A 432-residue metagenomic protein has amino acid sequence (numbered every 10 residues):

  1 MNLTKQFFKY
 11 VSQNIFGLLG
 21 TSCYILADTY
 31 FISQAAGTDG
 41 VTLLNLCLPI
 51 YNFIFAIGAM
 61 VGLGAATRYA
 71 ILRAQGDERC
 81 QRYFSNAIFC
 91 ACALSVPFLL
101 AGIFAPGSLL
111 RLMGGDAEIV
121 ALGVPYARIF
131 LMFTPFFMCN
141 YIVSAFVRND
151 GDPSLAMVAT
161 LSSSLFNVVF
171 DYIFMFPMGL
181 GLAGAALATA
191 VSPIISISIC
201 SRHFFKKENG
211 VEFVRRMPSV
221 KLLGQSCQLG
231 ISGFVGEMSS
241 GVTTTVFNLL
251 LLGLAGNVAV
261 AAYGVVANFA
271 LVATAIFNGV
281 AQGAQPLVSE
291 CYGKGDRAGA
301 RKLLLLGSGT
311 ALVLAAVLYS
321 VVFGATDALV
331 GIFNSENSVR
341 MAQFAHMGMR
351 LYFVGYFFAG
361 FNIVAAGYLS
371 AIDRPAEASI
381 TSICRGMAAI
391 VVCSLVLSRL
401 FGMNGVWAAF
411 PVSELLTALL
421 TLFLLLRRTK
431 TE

Functional and structural regions predicted by a protein language model:
M1-I15, Y69-P135, P177-I231, V288-G355 (+1 more regions): Short alpha-helical transmembrane segments in multi-pass integral membrane proteins
N14-L63, T67, F130-F137, G224-E290 (+5 more regions): Transmembrane helix-bundle signature of multi-pass secondary active exporters and lipid flippases
L26, A35-T38, L72, N149-D150 (+5 more regions): Helix-loop interface residues and adjacent transmembrane-helix termini in multi-pass membrane transporters, primarily
T29, G102, A145, D171 (+8 more regions): Structural signal for membrane-spanning alpha-helices in multi-pass inner-membrane proteins, emphasizing helix cores
T29, T38-V41, P153, L182 (+4 more regions): Membrane-helix interface/capping residues of multi-pass secondary transporters
V41-L100, F137-A156, A262-T326, A359-T381: Small-residue-rich hydrophobic transmembrane alpha-helices
F53-A56, N167-D171, I197-S201, L271-A275 (+3 more regions): Hydrophobic transmembrane alpha-helices of multi-pass small-molecule transporters
G62, I129-R148, A156-N167, A185-S198 (+4 more regions): Short runs within selected transmembrane alpha-helices of multi-pass transporters and secretion channels
